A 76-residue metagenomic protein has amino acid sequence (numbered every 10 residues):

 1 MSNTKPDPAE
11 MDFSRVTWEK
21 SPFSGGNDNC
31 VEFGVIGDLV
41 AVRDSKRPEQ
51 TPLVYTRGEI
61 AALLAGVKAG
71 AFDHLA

Functional and structural regions predicted by a protein language model:
M1-A76: Positively charged, low-complexity terminal tracts and the immediately adjacent first secondary-structure elements
